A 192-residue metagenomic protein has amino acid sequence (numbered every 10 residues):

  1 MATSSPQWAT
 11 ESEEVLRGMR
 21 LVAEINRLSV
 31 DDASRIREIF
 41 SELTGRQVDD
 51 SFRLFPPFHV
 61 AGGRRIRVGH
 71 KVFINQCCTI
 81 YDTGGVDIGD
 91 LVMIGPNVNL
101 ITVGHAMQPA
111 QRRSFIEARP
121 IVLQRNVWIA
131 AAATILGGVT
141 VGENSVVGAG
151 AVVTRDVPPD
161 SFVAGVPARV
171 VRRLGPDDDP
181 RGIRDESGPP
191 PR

Functional and structural regions predicted by a protein language model:
M1-S51, A168-R172, P176-R192: Terminal amphipathic alpha-helical/low-complexity segments used for targeting or macromolecular assembly
D31, S51-F52, L91, G138 (+1 more regions): Hydrophobic/basic alpha-helical segments enriched in Actinobacteria
F58-V68, F73-T140, V166-G188: Flexible, glycine/small-residue-enriched loop-and-beta-strand segment within the central core of proteins
W128, V146, F162-A164: Short-chain dehydrogenase/reductase
V139-G142, V157: Extended beta-solenoid/beta-helix repeat architectures
G150-A151, D156-P158, A168, L174-G175: Short glycine-rich donor-binding/catalytic loop of glycosyltransferases that coordinates the nucleotide-sugar
